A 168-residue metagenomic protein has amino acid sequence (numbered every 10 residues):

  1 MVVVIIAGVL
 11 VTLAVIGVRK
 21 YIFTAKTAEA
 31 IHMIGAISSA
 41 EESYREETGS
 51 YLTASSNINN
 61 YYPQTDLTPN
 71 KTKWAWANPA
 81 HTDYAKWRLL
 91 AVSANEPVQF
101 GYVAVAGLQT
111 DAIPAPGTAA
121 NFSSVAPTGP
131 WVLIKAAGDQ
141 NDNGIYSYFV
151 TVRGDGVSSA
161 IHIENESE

Functional and structural regions predicted by a protein language model:
M1-I22: N-terminal single-pass transmembrane signal-anchor helix
I31-H32, A36, E41-S93: Short, glycine/small-hydrophobic-rich surface segments
L67, N78, A112-S123: Surface-exposed intrinsically disordered loops and tails
S93-N95, V125-G129, D142: Extracellular/periplasmic catalytic domains that process cell-envelope and extracellular macromolecules
D139-Y146: Acidic, glycine-anchored loop motifs typical of Ca2+
Y146-E168: Low-complexity, S/T/G/P-rich flexible repeat/linker segments used as non-globular hinges and stalks within
